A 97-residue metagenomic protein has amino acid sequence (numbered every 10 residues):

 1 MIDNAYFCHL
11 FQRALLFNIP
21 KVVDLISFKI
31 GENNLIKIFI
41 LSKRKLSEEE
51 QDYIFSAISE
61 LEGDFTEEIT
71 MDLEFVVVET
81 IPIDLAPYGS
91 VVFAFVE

Functional and structural regions predicted by a protein language model:
M1-F7: N-terminal presequence-like segments and adjacent domain-start helices
F7, E48, F65, V76-E79: Charged, structured surface patches that assemble and position nucleic-acid processing machinery
F11-L15, L46-I69: Short, non-transmembrane amphipathic alpha-helical segments
I19-K37: Short edge beta-strands and adjacent turn/loop segments
V23, I69-T70: Secondary-structure boundary/capping signal
K37, T70-D72: Residues at or immediately flanking beta-strands
I40-R44: Short beta-strand-to-loop capping motifs
E74-E97: Polar/charged, Gly/Pro-rich intrinsically disordered segments
